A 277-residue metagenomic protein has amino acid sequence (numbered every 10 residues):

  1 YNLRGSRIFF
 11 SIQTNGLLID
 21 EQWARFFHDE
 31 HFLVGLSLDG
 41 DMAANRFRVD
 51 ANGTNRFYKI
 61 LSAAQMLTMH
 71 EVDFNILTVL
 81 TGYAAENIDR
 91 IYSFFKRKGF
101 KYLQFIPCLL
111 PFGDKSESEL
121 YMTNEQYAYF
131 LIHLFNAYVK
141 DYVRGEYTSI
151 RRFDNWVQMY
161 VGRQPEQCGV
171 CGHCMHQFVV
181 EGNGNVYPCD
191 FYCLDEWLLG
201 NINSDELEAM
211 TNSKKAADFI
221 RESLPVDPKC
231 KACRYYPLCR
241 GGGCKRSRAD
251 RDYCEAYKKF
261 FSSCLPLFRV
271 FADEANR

Functional and structural regions predicted by a protein language model:
Y1-C108: Radical SAM/AdoMet-radical enzyme domain recognition
F47-T54, E119-Y121, S247-R248: Short glycine-enriched, charge-decorated loop/helix-capping segments at active-site entrances that position
D89-Q164: Long, K/E/R/D-enriched contiguous segments that form extended
Q126-Y160, F191-R234, R240: C-terminal accessory region of radical SAM enzymes
G145, N183-N185, L194-W197, P225-R277: Radical SAM enzyme core and accessory elements
C171-C174: Short, small/polar residue-rich loop motifs at catalytic or cofactor-binding pockets
